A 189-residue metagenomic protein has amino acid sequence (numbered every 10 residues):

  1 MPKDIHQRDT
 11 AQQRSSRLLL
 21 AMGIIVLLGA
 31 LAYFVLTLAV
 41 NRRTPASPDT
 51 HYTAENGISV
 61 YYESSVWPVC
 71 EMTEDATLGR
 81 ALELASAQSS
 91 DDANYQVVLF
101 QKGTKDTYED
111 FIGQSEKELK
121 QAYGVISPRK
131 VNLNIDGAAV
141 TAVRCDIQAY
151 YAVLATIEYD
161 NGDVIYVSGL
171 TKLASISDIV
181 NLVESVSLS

Functional and structural regions predicted by a protein language model:
M1-S15: N-terminal Lys/Arg-rich, disordered targeting/topogenic segments
A21-T37: Hydrophobic membrane-insertion alpha-helices, especially the h-region of bacterial N-terminal signal peptides
T37-E55: Ser/Thr/Pro/Gly-rich low-complexity linker/stalk segments immediately outside membranes or between
P45-H51, T77-E83, N134-R144: Short, hydrophobic/aromatic-rich segments at coil-to-beta transitions
E55-D110, D146-I147: Secretory pathway targeting signatures of secreted, lumenal, and periplasmic proteins
S64-D75, L119-N134, S189: Short secondary-structure junctions
S64-W67, L119, D160-S189: Surface-exposed amphipathic alpha-helical segments
G113-D160: Signature of long, low-cysteine stretches enriched in small and polar/charged residues
